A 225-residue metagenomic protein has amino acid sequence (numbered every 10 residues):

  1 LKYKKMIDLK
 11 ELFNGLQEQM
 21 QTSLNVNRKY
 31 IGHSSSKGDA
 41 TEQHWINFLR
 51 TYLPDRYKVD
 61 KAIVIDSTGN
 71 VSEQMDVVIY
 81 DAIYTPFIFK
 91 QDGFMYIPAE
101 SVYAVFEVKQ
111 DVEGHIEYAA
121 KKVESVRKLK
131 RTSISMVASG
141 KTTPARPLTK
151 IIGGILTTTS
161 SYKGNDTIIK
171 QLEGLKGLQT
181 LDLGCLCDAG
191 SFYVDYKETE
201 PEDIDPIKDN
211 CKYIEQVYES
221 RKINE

Functional and structural regions predicted by a protein language model:
K2-Q74, I79-E225: Intrinsically disordered, low-complexity Ser/Thr/Pro/Gly-rich regulatory segments
